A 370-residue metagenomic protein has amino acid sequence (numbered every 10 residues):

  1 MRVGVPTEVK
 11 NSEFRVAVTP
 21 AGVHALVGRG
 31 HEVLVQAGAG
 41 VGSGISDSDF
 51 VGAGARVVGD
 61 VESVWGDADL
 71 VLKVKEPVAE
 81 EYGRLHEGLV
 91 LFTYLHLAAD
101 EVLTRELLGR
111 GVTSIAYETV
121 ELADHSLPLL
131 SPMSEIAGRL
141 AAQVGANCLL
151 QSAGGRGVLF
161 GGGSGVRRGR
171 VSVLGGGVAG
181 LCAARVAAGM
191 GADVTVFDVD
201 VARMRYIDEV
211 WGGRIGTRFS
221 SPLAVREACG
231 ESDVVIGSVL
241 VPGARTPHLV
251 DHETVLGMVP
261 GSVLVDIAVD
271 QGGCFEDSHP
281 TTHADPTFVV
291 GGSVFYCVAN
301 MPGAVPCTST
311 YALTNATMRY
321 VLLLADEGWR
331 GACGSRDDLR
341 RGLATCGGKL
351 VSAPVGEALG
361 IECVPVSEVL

Functional and structural regions predicted by a protein language model:
M1-E106, R110: An N-terminal-biased, well-structured beta-alpha scaffold segment characteristic of Rossmann-like dinucleotide-binding
R2, E8, A79-G169, V298-N300: Glycine/serine-rich phosphate-binding loop and adjoining beta1-alpha1 elements at the start of nucleotide-handling
P6-I45, G154-L240: Glycine-rich phosphate/diphosphate-binding loop of Rossmann-like nucleotide-binding domains
D69, K75-E76, L95-H96, S221 (+3 more regions): Short glycine-/small-residue-rich Rossmann-like dinucleotide-binding loops
E76, I136, G177-V178: Residue-level detector of alpha-helix initiation sites
E118-V144, C148-F160, V269, C274-L370: Adenosine-phosphate binding glycine-rich loop
E209-G292: Rossmann-like adenosine-cofactor binding region
